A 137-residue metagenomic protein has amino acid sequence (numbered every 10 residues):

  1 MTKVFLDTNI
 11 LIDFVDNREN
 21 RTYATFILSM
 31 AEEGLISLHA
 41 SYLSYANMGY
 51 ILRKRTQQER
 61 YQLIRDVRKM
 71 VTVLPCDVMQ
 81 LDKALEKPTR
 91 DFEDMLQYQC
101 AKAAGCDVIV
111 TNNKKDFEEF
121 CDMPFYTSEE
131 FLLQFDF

Functional and structural regions predicted by a protein language model:
M1-H39, K54-Q58, Q62, L132-F137: Short, well-structured N-terminal submotif of metal-dependent ribonuclease cores
K3, F26, M70, K102-F137: Acidic, PIN/NYN-like endoribonuclease modules and their adjacent C-terminal/linker elements
L6, H39-A40, P75, T111: Short beta-strand scaffold positions
L11, Y45, L81, F117 (+1 more regions): A generic structural signal for short hydrophobic patches within well-formed alpha-helices
E33-L35, K69-M70, K87, F120: Structured helix-beta-strand junction loops
I51-P75: Helix-adjacent hinge/juxtasegments
T72-K115: Active-site neighborhoods of divalent-metal-dependent phosphate/nucleic-acid chemistry enzymes
